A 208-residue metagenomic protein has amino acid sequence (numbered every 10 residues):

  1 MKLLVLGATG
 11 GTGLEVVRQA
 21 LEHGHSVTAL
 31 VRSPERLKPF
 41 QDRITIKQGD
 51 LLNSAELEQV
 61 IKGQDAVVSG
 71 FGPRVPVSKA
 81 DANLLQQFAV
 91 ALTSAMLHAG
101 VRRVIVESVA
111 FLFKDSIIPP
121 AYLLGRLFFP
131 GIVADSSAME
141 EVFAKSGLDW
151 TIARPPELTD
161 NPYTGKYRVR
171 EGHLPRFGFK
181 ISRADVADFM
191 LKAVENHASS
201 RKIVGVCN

Functional and structural regions predicted by a protein language model:
L3-H23: N-terminal Rossmann NAD(P)H-binding glycine-rich loop of SDR-like oxidoreductase domains
L4, E35-A91, A95, V194-A198: NAD(P)H-binding glycine-rich loop region in Rossmannoid oxidoreductase-like domains and their noncatalytic homologs
L4, T28, T151: Conserved beta-strand positions in the Rossmann-like core of class I SAM-dependent methyltransferases
S26, P34, Q87-G131, M139 (+1 more regions): Conserved Rossmann-fold NAD(P)-dependent oxidoreductase catalytic core, especially the SDR/UDP-sugar
P76-V77, A110-S116, L158-N161: Conserved catalytic-site region of short-chain dehydrogenase/reductase
L84-Q86, D135, A153, I181-L191 (+1 more regions): Substrate-positioning beta->alpha
E140-P162: Conserved beta-loop-beta element that borders a ligand/cofactor-binding pocket
P162-Y167, A193-K202: Glycine/proline-rich active-site loop of Rossmann-fold NAD(P)-dependent oxidoreductases
